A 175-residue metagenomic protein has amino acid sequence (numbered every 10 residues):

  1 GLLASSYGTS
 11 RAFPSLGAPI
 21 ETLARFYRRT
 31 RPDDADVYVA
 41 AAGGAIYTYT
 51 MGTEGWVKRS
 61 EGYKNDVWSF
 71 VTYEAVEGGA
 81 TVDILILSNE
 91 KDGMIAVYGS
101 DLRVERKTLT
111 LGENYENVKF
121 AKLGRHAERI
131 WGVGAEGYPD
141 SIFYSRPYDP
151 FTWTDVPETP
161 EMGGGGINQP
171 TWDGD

Functional and structural regions predicted by a protein language model:
G1-D175: Recognizes the extracellular SEMA beta-propeller fold with strongest preference for semaphorin/plexin SEMA domains
